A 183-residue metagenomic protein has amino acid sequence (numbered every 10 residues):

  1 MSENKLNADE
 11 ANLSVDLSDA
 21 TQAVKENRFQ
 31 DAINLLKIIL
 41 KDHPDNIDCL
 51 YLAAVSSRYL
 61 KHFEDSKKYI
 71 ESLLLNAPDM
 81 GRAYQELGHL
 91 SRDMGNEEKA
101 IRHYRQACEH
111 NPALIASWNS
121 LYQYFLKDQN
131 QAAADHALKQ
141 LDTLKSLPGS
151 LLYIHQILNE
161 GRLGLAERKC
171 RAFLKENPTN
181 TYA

Functional and structural regions predicted by a protein language model:
K25-E26, Y59, D93, K127-D128 (+1 more regions): Register position in tetratricopeptide repeats
D42, Y59, L75-N76, D93 (+3 more regions): Structural marker of alpha-solenoid helical repeat scaffolds
